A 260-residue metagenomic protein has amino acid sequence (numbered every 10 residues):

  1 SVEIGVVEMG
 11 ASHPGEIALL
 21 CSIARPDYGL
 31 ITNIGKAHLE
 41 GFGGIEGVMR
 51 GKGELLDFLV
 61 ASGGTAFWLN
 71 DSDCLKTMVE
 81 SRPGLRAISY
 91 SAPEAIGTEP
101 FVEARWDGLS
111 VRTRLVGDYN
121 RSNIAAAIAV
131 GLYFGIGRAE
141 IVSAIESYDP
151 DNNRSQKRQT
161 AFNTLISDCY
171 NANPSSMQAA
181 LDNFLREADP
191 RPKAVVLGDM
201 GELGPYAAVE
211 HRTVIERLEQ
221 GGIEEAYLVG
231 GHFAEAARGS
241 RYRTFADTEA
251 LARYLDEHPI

Functional and structural regions predicted by a protein language model:
E3-P14, L165-N171: Switch II (G3) loop of P-loop NTPases
I4, E8, L20, R25-T32: AMP-binding/adenylate-forming
V7, G29-I31, W68, V195-L197 (+1 more regions): Structural beta-sheet core signal
A11, K36, S72, N171-A172 (+1 more regions): Short, glycine/acidic-enriched loop or turn micro-motifs at the edges of active sites
S12-A24, S175-L185: Switch II of P-loop NTPase G domains
S22, L251-P259: Short amphipathic alpha-helix with an adjacent loop that forms part of the alpha/beta core around
D27-T164, D189-P190, E216-E219, I223-E225 (+3 more regions): Acidic, Mg2+-coordinating active-site environments of NTP-dependent enzymes
P150-N153, C169-T244: Active-site beta-alpha connecting loops in nucleotide-dependent enzymes
